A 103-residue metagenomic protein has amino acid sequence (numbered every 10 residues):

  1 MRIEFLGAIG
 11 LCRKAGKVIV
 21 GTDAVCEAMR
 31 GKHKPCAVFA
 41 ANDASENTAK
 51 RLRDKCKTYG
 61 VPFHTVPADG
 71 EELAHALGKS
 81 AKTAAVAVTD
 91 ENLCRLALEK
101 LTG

Functional and structural regions predicted by a protein language model:
E4, N47, A68, N92 (+1 more regions): Charged, alpha-helix-enriched surfaces in structured cytosolic catalytic cores of large nucleotide-utilizing machines
E4-A40: N-terminal first-folded block
D23, D43-A44, A68-E71, E91: Short, ordered loop/turn segments at secondary-structure junctions
K32-D54, V61-P62: N-terminal positively charged helical leader segments and presequences
L52-K82: Mid-chain, well-packed structural core segment of small domains
E71-G103: C-terminal structural segments of small proteins and small subunits
